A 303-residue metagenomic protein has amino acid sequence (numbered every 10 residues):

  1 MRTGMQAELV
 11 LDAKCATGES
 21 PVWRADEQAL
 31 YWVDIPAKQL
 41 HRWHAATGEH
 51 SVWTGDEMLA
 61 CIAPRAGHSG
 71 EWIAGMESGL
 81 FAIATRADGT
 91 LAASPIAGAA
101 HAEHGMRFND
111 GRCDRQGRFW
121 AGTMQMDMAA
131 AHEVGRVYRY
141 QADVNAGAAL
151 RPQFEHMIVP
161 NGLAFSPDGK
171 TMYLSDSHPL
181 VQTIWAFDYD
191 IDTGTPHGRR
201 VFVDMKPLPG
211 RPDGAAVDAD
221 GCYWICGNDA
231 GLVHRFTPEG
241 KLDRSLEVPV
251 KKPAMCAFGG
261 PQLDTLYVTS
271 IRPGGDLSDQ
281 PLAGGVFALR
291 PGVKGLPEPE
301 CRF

Functional and structural regions predicted by a protein language model:
Q6-D12, G48-T54, S94-H101, A148-E155 (+2 more regions): A short beta-strand motif characteristic of beta-propeller blades
A13-E27, D56-G75, H101-R118, F154-T171 (+4 more regions): Beta-rich, blade/repeat-based domains predominating in secreted/periplasmic proteins but also intracellular
R24-A25, L30-I35, W72-S78, F119-A131 (+4 more regions): Conserved beta-strand positions in repeat-built beta-propeller and related beta-rich domains
Q39-H41, G79, G135-Y138, T183-W185 (+2 more regions): A short loop-to-beta-strand structural motif that recurs across blades of beta-propeller domains
A84-G89, A142-N145, A186-T195, P291-L296: Short loop/turn segments immediately following beta-strands, especially the blade-tip and inter-blade linker loops
T90-Q153: Hydrophobic alpha-helical segments and helix pairs
F187, V203-K241: Loop/turn-rich, solvent-exposed surfaces of beta-rich toroidal or solenoidal domains
F258-F303: Blade-level signature of beta-propeller repeat domains, shared across WD40, Kelch, NHL, RCC1 and BNR/Asp-box propellers
